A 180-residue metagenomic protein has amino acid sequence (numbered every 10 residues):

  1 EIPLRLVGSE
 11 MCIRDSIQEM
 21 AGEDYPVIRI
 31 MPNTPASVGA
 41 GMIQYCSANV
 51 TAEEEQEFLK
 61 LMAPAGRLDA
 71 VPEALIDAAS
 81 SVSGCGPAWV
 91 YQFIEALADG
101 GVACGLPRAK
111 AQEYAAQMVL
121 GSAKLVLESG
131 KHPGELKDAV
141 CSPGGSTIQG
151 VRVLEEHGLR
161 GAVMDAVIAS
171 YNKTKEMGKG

Functional and structural regions predicted by a protein language model:
E1-G8, C12-D15: Single conserved hydrophobic/aromatic residue that forms the stacking wall/gate of nucleotide- or nucleobase-binding
R5, I28-I30, D69: Hydrophobic/aromatic beta-strand patches that form the interior of the parallel beta-sheet core in alpha/beta enzyme
S16-P26, M42-A78, V90-E128: Internal alpha-helical scaffold of NAD(P)-dependent oxidoreductase catalytic cores
V27-I28, I76-S81, P133-D138: Short pre-catalytic strand/loop immediately N-terminal to key active-site residues, enriched for Gly-Thr
S37-G41, A78-S80, Q149: A short acidic, helix-capping loop that chelates divalent metal ions and anchors anionic groups
G86: Aromatic-residue-lined binding/catalytic grooves and analogous aromatic/hydrophobic interfacial grooves in multimeric
A116-G180: NAD(P)-dependent Rossmann-like dehydrogenase/reductase catalytic/cofactor-binding core
